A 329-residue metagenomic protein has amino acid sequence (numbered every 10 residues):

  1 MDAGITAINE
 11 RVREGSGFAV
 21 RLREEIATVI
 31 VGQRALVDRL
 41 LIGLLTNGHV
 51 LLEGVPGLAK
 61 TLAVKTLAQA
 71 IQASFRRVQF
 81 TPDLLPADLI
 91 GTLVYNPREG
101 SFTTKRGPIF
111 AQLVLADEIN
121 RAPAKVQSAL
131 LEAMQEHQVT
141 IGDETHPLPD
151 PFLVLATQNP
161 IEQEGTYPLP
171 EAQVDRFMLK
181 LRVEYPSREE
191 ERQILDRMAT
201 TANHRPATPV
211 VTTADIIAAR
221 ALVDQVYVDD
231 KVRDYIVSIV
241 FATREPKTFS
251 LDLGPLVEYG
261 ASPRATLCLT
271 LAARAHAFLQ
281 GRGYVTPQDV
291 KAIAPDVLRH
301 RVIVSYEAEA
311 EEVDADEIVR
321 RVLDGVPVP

Functional and structural regions predicted by a protein language model:
M1-I8, V12-R13, V20, E245-P329: C-terminal engagement/docking regions of AAA+ P-loop ATPases
N9-S16, V29, T166-Y167, K180-L253 (+4 more regions): Conserved C-terminal "switch" segment of AAA+ ATPases
R11-L58: Pre-Walker A (pre-P-loop) alpha-helix and adjacent loop at the N terminus of AAA/AAA+ ATPase modules, a conserved
R39-I42, Y95-L115: Conserved alpha-helical scaffold flanking the Walker A/P-loop in AAA+ ATPase domains
G43, K125-P147, L153-L155, N159: Conserved catalytic/switch belt of AAA+ P-loop NTPases
L44-T81: Walker A/P-loop
T103-Q112, I141-Q158, L169-M178: AAA+/SF3 P-loop NTPase mechanochemical coupling elements
F110-Q135, P149, E164-Q173, Y185-Q193: Conserved AAA+/SF3 P-loop NTPase catalytic/coupling segment centered on the Walker-B
